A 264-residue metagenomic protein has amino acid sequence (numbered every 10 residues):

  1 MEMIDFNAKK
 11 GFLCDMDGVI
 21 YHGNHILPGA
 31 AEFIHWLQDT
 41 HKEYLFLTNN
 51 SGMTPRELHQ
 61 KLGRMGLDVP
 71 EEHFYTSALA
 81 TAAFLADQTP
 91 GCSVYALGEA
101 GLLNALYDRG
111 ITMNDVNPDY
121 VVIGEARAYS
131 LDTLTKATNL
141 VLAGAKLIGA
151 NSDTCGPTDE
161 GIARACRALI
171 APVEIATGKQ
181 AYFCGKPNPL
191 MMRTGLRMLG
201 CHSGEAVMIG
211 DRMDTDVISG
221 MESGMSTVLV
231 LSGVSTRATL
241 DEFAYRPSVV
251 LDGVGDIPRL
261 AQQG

Functional and structural regions predicted by a protein language model:
E2-M16, Y21-P28, E32-K42, R56-Y75 (+1 more regions): Asp-based, Mg2+/Mn2+-dependent phosphohydrolase catalytic module
N50: Conserved phosphate/oxyanion-binding catalytic-loop motifs
